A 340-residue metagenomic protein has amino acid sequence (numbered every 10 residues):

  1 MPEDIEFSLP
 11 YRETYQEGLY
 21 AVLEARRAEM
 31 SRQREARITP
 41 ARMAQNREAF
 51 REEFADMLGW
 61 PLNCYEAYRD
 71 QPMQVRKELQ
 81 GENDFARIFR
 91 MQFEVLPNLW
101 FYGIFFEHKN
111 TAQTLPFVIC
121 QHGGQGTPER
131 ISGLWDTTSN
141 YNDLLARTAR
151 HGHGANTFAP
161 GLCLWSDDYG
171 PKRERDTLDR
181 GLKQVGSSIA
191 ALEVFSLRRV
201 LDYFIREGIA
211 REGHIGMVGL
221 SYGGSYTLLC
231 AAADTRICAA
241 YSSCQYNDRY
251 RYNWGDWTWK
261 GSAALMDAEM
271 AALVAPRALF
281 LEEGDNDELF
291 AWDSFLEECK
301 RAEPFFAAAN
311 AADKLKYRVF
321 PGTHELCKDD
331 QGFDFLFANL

Functional and structural regions predicted by a protein language model:
L23-F105: Non-catalytic accessory segments flanking enzyme active sites
V95-P97, C120-G126, G284: Glycine-rich His-Gly loop
Q113, F117-R206, R249-G255: Cap/lid segment of the alpha/beta-hydrolase catalytic domain
T114-F117, G152-N156, R211-H214, T235-A239 (+2 more regions): Loop/turn elements at helix/coil->beta-strand transitions in domains of secreted/extracellular proteins
G126-P128, W165-Y169, G224-T227, N247-N253 (+3 more regions): Flexible loop/turn segments at secondary-structure boundaries
R198-A263, D267: Primarily recognizes the serine-hydrolase "nucleophile elbow" in alpha/beta-hydrolase and SGNH/GDSL folds
A239, D248-A307: The feature captures the conserved acid-bearing segment of alpha/beta-hydrolase catalytic domains
K300, F306-L340: C-terminal catalytic histidine-bearing segment of alpha/beta-hydrolase fold enzymes
